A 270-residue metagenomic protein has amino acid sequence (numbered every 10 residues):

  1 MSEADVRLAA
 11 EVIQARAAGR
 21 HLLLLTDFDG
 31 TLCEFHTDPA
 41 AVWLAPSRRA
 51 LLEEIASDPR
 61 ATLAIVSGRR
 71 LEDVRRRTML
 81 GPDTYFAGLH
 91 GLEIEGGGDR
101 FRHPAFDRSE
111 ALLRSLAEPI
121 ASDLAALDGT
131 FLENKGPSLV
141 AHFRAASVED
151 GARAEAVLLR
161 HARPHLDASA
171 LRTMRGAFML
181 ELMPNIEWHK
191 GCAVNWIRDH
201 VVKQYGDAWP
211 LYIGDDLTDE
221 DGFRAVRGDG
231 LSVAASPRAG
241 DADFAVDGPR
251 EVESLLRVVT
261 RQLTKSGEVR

Functional and structural regions predicted by a protein language model:
M1-F28, L32-H36, S47, M79 (+2 more regions): Non-catalytic pre-domain segments flanking phosphatase-related domains
S2-V6, G19, A193-R270: Mg2+-dependent phosphoryl-transfer enzymes with acidic/Ser/Thr/Gly-rich catalytic loops
L22-L24, T84, P210: The start of beta-strands in P-loop NTPase/AAA+ ATPase cores
E34-H36, G96, A242: A short acidic, helix-capping loop that chelates divalent metal ions and anchors anionic groups
W43-K135: Active-site phosphate-binding/coordination module
G98-F106, G191, D247-E251: Short, surface-exposed amphipathic charged segments that create phosphate/polyanion-binding patches used for binding
P119, L127, E133-L211, L217-G230 (+1 more regions): Conserved acidic, metal-coordinating active-site core of Asp-based, Mg2+-dependent phosphoryl-transfer enzymes
